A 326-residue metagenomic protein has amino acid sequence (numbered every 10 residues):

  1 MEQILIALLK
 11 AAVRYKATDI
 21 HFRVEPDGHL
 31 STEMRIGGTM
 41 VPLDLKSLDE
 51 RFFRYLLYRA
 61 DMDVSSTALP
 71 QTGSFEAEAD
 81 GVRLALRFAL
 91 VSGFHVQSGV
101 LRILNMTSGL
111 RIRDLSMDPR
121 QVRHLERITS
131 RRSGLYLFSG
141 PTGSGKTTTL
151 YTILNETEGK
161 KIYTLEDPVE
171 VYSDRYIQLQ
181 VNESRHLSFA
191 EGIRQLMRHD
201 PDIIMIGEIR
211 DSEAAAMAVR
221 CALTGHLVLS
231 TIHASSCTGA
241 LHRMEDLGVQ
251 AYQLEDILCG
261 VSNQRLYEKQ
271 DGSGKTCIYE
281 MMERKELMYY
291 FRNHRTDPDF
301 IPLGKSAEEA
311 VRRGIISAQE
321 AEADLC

Functional and structural regions predicted by a protein language model:
M1-C326: Short, flexible helix-loop junctions that flank or precede catalytic/ligand sites
